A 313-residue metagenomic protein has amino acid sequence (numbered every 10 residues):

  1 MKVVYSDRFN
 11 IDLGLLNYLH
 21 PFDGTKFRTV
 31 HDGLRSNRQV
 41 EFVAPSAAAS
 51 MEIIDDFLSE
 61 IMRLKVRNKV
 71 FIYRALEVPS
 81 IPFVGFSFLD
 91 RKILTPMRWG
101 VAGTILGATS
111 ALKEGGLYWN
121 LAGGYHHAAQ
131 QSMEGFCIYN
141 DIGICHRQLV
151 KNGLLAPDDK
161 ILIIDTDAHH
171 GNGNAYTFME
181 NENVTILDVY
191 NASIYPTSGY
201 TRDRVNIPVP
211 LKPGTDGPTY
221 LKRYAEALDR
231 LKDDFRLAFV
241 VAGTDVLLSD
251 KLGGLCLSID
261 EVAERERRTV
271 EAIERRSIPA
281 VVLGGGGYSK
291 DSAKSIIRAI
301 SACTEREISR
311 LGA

Functional and structural regions predicted by a protein language model:
M1-C145, V150: Metal-dependent C-N hydrolase catalytic cores
Y5, L248, L252, S292-A293: Conserved N-terminal phosphate-binding loop of PLP-dependent enzymes in the Aspartate aminotransferase
D55-M62, S258-I259, D291-R310: Short, electropositive alpha-helical surface patch
L64-K65, V246, I308-A313: Flexible, low-complexity linker/boundary loops enriched in proline and small hydrophobic residues that flank enzymatic
A122-R275, S301-E305: Conserved alpha-helical scaffold segments that buttress catalytic/binding sites
D245-L247, G286-S289: Divalent-metal (often Zn2+) His-rich catalytic cores of metallo-beta-lactamase-fold enzymes
P279-G286: Short acidic/histidine-rich active-site segments
